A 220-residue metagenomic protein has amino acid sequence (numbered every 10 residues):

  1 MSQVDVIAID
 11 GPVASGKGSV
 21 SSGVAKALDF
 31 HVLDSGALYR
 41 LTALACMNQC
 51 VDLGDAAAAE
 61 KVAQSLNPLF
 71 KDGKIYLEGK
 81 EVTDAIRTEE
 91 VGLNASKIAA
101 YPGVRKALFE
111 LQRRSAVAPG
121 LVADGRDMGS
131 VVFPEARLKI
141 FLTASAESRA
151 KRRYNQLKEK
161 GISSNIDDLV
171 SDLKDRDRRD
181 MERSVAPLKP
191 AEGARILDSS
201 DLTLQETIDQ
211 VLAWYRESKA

Functional and structural regions predicted by a protein language model:
I9: Hydrophobic anchor at the beta1->P-loop junction of P-loop NTPases
P12: P-loop (Walker A) phosphate-binding loop of NTP-binding proteins
S15: ATP-binding Walker
G18: Walker A/P-loop
K26-E89: N-terminal phosphate/diphosphate-binding loop that engages ATP/GTP or pyrophosphate donors across diverse enzyme folds
V62, K71-D72, Q112-A118, R126-V131 (+2 more regions): Small-molecule kinase domains that catalyze NTP-dependent phosphoryl transfer to phosphate-bearing small molecules
I86-K160: ATP-dependent NMP and nucleoside kinases share a basic, alpha-helical "lid"
